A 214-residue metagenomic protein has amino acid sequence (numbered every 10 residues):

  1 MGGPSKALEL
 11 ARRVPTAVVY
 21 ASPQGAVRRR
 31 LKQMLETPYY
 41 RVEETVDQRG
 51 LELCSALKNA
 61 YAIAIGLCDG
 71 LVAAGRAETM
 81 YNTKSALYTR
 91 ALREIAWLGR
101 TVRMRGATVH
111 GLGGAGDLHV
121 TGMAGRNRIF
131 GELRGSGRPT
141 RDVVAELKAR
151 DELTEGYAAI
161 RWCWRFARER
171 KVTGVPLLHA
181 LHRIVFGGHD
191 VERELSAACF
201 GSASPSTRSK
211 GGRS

Functional and structural regions predicted by a protein language model:
M1-M80: Rossmann-fold dinucleotide-binding core
T45-Q48, K58, I63-A73, E78 (+3 more regions): NAD(P)-dependent Rossmann-like dehydrogenase/reductase catalytic/cofactor-binding core
I95: Histidine- and acidic-residue-rich, metal-dependent catalytic cores
